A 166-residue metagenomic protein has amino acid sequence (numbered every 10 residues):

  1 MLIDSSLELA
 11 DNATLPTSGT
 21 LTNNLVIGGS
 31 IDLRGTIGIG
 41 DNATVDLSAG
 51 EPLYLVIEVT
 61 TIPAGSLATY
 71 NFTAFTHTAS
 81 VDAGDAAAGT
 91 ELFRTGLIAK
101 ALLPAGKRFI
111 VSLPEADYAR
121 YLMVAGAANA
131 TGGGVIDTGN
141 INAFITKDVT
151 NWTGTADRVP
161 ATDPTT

Functional and structural regions predicted by a protein language model:
M1-T166: Surface-exposed, low-hydrophobicity beta-strand/loop segments enriched in small/polar/acidic residues
